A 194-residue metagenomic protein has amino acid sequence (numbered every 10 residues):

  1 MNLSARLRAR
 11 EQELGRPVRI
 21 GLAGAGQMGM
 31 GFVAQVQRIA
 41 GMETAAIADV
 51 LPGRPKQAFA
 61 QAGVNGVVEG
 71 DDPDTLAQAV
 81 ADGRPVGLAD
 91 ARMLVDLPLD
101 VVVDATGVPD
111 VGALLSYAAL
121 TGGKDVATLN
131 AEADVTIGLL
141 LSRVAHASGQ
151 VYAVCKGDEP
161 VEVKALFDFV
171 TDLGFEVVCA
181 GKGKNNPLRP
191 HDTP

Functional and structural regions predicted by a protein language model:
M1-A118: N-terminal glycine-/serine-/threonine-rich beta1-alpha1-beta2 phosphate-ribose binding loop of Rossmann-like
V50-P52, G107, A131-D134, G157-E159 (+1 more regions): Short, ordered loop/turn segments at secondary-structure junctions
K56-A58, I137-L139, V163-K164, L188-P190: Short, charged, surface-exposed secondary-structure boundary motifs
V111-G122, A131-D158, L166-F169: Rossmann-fold NAD(P)-binding glycine/threonine-rich loop
D125-A127: A short hydrophobic/small-residue beta-strand
A145-G149, A153-P194: Rossmann-like NAD(P)H-binding beta-loop-alpha module
